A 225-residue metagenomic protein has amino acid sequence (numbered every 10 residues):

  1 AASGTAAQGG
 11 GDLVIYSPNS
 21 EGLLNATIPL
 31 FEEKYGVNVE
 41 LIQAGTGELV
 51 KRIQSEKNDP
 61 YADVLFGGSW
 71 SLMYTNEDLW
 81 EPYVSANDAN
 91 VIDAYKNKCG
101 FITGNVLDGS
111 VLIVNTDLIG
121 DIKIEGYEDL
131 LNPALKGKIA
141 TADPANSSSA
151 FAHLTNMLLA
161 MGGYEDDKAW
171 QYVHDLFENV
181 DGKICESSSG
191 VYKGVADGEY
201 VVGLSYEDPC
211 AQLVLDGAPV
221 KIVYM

Functional and structural regions predicted by a protein language model:
A1-L13: Short, low-complexity disordered leader/linker segments with a strong preference for bacterial N-terminal type II
D12, N38-E40: Residues at or immediately flanking beta-strands
V14-N25, A44-E48, Q54, Y61-E199: Extracytoplasmic ligand-binding site segments that recognize negatively charged/polar headgroups
S17-N38, V214: Short, polar/charged alpha-helical segment
S71-N76, A196-V220: A ligand-binding cleft/hinge motif common to bilobed small-molecule-binding domains
P144, S188, S205-P209, M225: Histidine- and/or cysteine-centered catalytic micro-motif in compact active-site loops
E186, D216-M225: Extracytoplasmic/periplasmic substrate-recognition and gating elements
